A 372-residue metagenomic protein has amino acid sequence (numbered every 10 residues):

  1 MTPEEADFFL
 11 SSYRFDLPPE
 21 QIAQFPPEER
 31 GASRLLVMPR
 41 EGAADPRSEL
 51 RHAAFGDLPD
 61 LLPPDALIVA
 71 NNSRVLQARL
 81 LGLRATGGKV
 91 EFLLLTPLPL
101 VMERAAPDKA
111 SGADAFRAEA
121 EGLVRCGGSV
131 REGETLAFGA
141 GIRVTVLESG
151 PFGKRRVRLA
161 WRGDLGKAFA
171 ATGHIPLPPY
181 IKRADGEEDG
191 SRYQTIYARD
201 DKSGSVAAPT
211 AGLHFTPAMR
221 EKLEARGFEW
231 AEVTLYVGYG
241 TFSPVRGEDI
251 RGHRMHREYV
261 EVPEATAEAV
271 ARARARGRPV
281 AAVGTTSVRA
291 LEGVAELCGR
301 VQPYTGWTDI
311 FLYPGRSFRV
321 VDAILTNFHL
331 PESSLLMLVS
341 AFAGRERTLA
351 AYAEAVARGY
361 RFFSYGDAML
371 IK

Functional and structural regions predicted by a protein language model:
M1-K372: A cross-family signal for N-terminal binding/gating loops and helix N-caps that shape access to the active site
